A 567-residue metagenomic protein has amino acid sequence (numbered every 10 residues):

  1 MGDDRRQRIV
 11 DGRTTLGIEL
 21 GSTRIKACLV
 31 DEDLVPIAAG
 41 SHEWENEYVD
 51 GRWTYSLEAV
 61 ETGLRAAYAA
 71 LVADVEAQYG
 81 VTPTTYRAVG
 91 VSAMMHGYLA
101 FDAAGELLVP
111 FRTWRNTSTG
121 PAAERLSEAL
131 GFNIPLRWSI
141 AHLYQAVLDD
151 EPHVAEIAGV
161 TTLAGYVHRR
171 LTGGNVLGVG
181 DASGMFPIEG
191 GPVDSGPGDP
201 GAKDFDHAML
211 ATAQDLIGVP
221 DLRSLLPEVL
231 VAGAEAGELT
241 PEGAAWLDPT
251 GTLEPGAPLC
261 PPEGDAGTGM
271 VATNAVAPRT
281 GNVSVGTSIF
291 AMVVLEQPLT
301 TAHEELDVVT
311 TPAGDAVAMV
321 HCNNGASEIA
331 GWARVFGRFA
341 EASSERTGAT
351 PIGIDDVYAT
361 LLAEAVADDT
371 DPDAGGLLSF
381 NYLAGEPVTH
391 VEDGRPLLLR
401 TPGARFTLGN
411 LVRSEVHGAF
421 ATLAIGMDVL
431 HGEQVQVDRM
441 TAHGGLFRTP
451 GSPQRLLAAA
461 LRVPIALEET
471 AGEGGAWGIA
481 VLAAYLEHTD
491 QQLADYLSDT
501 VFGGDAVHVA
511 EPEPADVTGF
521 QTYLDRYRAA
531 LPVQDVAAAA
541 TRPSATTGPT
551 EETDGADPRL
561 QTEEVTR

Functional and structural regions predicted by a protein language model:
M1-S41, Y48, T84-E124, G233 (+2 more regions): Glycine/Thr-rich phosphate-binding loops that ligate phosphate moieties of nucleotide and other phosphorylated ligands
G2-D11, A77-G80, H142-D149, P241-G251 (+1 more regions): Conserved phosphate-binding catalytic cores of ATP/NTP-utilizing and phosphoryl-transfer enzymes
L20-S22, N133-E263, V412, V416-H417: Gly/Ser/Thr-rich active-site cleft segment
L34, Y55, A59, R87-M94 (+11 more regions): Active-site nucleophile and cofactor-binding loops and adjacent substrate-binding regions of central metabolic enzymes
G40-V81, G131: N-terminal phosphate-binding loop and adjacent alpha-helix
A66-Y86, D150-V154, A211-L222, L247-T250 (+1 more regions): Phosphate/pyrophosphate-binding loops at sites that engage ATP/ADP/AMP, CoA/4′-phosphopantetheine, polyphosphate
L99-A103, L171-N175, D181-A182, E189-P192 (+8 more regions): Short acidic, glycine/serine/threonine-rich loops at helix termini
P262-A302, L306-T310: Acidic, glycine-rich loop-and-beta core segments that form the ion-binding/anion-interacting portion of active sites
